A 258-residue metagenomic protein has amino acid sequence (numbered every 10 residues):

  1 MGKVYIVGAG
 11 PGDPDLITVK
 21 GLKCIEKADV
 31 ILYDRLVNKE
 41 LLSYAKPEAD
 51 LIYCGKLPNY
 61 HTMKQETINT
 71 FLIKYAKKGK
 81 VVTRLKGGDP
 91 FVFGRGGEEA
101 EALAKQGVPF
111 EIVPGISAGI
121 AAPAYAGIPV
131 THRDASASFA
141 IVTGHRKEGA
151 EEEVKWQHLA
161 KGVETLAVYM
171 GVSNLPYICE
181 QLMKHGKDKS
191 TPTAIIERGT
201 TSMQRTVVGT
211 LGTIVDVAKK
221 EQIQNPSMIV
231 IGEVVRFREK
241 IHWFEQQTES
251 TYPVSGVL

Functional and structural regions predicted by a protein language model:
M1-P14, V19-I116: Class I S-adenosyl-L-methionine
G2-V4, K78-V82, S138, R146 (+1 more regions): A contiguous loop/helix-start segment that scaffolds small-molecule binding in enzyme catalytic cores
L16-K20, N38, N69-T70, G127-I128 (+3 more regions): A generic local structural motif
A28, K105-P109, R133, G212-I223: Structural recognition of alpha->loop->beta junctions
E48-L51, T70, E101, I128-R133 (+2 more regions): Short, hinge-like loop/turn segments at secondary-structure boundaries
F91-G162, R205-V208: Class I SAM-dependent methyltransferase SAM-binding "motif I" and its flanking Rossmann-like core
